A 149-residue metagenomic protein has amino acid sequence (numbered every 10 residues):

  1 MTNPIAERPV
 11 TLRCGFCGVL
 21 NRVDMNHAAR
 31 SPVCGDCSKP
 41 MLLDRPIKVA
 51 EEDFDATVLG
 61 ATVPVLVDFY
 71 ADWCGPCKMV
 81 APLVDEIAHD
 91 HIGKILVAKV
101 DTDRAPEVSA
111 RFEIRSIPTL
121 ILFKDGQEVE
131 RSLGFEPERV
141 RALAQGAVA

Functional and structural regions predicted by a protein language model:
C14-C17, C34-C37: Short cysteine-rich clusters marking metal-coordination/redox-active sites
G18-N21, M41, A81: Cys/His-rich microdomains that often coordinate metals
V23-P32: Short linker/helix segments within small regulatory modules
C37-P46: Short Cys/His-rich micro-motifs in 6-15 aa windows
P46-V65: A short beta-strand-turn-helix
V49, F69, A81-E107, I114: Thiol-based oxidoreductase modules, predominantly thioredoxin-like and allied folds used for disulfide exchange
T62, F69-W73, S116: Short pre-active-site segment immediately N-terminal to redox-active cysteine/selenocysteine motifs in thiol-based
S116-A149: Non-catalytic, surface beta->alpha helical segment in thiol-disulfide oxidoreductase systems
